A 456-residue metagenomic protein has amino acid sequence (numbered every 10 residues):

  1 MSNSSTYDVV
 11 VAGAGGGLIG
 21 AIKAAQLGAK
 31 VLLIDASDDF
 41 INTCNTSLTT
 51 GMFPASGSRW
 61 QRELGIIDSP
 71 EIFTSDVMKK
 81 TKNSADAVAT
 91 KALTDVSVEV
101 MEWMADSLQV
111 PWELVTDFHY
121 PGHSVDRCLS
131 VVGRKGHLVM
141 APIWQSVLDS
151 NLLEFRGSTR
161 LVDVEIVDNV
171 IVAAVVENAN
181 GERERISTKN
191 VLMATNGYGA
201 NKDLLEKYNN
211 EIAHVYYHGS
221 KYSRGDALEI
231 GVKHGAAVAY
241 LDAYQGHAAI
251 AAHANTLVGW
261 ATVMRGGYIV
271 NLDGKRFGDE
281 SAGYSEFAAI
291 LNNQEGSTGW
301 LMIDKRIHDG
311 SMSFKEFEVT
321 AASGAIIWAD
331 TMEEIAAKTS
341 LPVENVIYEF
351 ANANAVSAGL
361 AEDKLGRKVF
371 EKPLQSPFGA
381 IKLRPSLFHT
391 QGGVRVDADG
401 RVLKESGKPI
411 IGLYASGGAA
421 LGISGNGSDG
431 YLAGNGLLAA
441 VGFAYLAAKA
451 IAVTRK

Functional and structural regions predicted by a protein language model:
M1-V9, Q26, V453-K456: Extreme N-terminal leader/targeting segments of oxidoreductases
V9-L33: N-terminal Rossmann-like FAD-binding beta1-loop-alpha1 element of flavoenzymes
Q26-T46: Glycine-rich FAD pyrophosphate-binding loop
F53-L93: Glycine-rich active-site loop/strand segments that organize a redox cofactor
L93-E182, K202-L204, V356-Q375: Conserved redox-cofactor binding core of oxidoreductases
D163, N345-G427: A glycine-rich dinucleotide-binding beta-alpha-beta segment and adjacent secondary-structure elements that constitute
A179-I250, L437-A440, L446: Glycine-rich loop(s) and the adjacent beta-strand/alpha-helix scaffold that form part
L228-I230, A237-L341, N345: An anion/pyrophosphate-binding glycine-rich loop and adjacent beta-alpha core in soluble alpha-beta enzymes
